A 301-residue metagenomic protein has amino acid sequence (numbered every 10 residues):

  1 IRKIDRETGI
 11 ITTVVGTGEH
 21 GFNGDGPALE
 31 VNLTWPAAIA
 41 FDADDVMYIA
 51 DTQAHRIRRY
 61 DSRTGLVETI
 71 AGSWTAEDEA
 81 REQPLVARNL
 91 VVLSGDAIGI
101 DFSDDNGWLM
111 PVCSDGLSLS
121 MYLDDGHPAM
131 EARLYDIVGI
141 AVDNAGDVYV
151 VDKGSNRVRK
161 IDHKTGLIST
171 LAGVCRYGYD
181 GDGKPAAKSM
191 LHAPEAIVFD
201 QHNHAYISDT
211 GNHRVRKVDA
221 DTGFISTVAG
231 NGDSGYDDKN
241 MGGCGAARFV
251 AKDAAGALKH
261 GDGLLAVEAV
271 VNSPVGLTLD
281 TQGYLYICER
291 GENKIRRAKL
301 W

Functional and structural regions predicted by a protein language model:
I1-R2, I10, H55-R59, L66 (+5 more regions): A short loop-to-beta-strand structural motif that recurs across blades of beta-propeller domains
T8-W35, G65-D136, G166-A193, T222-S273: Gly/Pro-rich loop segments of beta-rich domains
F41-D44, V142-A145, F199-H202, L279-Q282: Residue-level detector of Asp-centered blade-edge/turn motifs that repeat once per structural unit in beta-propeller
V46-I49, D147-V150, H204-I207, Y284-Y286: Conserved beta-propeller blade signature
T52, K153-G154, H163, T210 (+1 more regions): Short loop/turn segments immediately following the C-termini of beta-strands
S273-W301: Blade-level signature of beta-propeller repeat domains, shared across WD40, Kelch, NHL, RCC1 and BNR/Asp-box propellers
